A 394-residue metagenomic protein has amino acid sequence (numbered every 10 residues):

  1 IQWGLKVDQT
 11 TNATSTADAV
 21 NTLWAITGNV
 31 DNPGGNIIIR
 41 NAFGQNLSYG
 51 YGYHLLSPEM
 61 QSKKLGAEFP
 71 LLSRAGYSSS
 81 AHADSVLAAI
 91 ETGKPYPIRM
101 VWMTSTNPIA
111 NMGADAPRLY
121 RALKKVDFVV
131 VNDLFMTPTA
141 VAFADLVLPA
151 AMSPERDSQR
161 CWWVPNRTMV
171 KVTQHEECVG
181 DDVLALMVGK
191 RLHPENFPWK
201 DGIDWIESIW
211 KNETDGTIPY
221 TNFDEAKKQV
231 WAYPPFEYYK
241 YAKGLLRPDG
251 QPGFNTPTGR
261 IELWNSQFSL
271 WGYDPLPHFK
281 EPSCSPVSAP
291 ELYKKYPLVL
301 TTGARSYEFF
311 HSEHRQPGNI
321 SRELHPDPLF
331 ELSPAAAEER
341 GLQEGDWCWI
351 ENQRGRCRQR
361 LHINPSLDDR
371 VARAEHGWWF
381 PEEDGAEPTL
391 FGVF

Functional and structural regions predicted by a protein language model:
Q2: Aromatic-residue-lined binding/catalytic grooves and analogous aromatic/hydrophobic interfacial grooves in multimeric
V7-T10, K171-C178: Active-site rim elements
T10, A19, D181-L184: Stable alpha-helical elements in mature extracytoplasmic
T11-D18, L47-H54, A114-D115, T214-G216 (+3 more regions): Short glycine/threonine-rich loop-to-helix capping motif typified by GTGT followed within a few residues by an Asp-Pro
T22-A142, A151-S158, V170, P234-R340: Extended redox/cofactor-interaction regions of prokaryotic respiratory oxidoreductases
A25-N32, K125-F128, L146-S153, K190-F197 (+5 more regions): Short, well-ordered loop/turn and helix-capping segments at boundaries between secondary-structure elements and domains
P154-Q174, G189: Glycine/threonine-rich phosphate-binding loop and adjacent beta-strand/alpha-helix elements that clamp
D182-Q229, Q316-E331, A335-F394: Long, contiguous, secondary-structure-rich segments that constitute the structural scaffold of globular domains
